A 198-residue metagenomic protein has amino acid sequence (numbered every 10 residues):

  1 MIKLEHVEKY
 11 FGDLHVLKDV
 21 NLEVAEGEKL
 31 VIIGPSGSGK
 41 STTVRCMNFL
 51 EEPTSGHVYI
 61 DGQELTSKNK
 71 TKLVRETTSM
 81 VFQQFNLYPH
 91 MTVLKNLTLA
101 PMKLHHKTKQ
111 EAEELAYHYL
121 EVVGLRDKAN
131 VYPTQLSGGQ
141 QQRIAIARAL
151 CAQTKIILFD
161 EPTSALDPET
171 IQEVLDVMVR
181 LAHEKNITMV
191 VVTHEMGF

Functional and structural regions predicted by a protein language model:
I2, E8-F198: ABC family nucleotide-binding domain
